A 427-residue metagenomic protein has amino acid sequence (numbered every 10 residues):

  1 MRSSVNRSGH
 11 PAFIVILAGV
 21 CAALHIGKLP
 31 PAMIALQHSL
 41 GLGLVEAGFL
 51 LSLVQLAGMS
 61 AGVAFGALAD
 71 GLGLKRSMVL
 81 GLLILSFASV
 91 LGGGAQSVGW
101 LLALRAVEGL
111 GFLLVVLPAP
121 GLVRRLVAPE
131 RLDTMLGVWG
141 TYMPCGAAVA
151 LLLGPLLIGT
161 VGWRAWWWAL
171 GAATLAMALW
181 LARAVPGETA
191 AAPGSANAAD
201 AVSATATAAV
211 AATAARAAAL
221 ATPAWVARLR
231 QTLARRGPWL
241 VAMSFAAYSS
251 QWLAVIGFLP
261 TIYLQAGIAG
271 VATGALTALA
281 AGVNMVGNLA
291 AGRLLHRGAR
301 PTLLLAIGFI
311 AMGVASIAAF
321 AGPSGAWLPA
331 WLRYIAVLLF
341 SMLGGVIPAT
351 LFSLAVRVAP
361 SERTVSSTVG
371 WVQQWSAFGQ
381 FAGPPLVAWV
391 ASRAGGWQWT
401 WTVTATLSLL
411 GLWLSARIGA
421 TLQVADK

Functional and structural regions predicted by a protein language model:
G27, Q55-V63, A147-A148, A281-M285 (+2 more regions): Residue-level signature of mid-helix packing/kink "hotspots" within the transmembrane helices of 12-pass Major
P30, G237-A278: Extracytoplasmic gate region of multi-pass secondary transporters
S60-Q96: Conserved MFS/SLC helix-loop-helix module at the cytosolic interface between two early adjacent transmembrane helices
G62-G73, G287-R300: Helix-to-loop junctions at the C-terminal end of transmembrane segments in multipass secondary transporters
G71-L80, H296-I310: Cytoplasmic membrane-interface "Motif A"-like loop-to-helix N-cap segments of 12-TM Major Facilitator Superfamily
L104-M143: Cytoplasmic helix-loop-helix junction between adjacent transmembrane helices in 12-TM secondary transporters
P129, V138-P186: Helix-loop-helix hairpin linking two adjacent transmembrane segments in secondary transporters
T302-L351: C-terminal transmembrane helical hairpin of 12-TM major facilitator-type secondary transporters
